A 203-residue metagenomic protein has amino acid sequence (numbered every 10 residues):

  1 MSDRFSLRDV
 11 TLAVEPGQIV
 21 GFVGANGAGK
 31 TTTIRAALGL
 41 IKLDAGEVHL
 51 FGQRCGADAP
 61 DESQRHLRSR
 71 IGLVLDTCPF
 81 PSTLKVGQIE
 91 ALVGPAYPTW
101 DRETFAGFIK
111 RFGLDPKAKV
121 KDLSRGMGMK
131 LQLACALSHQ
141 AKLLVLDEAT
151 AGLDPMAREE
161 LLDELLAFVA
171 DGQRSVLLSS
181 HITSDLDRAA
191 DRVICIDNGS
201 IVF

Functional and structural regions predicted by a protein language model:
M1-D9, P16, A57-D61: A short, flexible loop at the N-terminus of ABC-type nucleotide-binding domains that lies
V23-A25: The feature captures the beta-strand-to-loop junction immediately N-terminal to the Walker
A28, P155-A157: Helix N-cap at the start of a conserved alpha-helix in ABC-type nucleotide-binding domains
L38: Helix-to-loop junction immediately C-terminal to a conserved catalytic motif
G46-D58, H66-L67: Conserved ABC transporter NBD signature motif
L75-Q132: ABC-family P-loop ATPase nucleotide-binding domains
L144-E148: Catalytic Walker B motif of ABC-type/P-loop ATPase nucleotide-binding domains
